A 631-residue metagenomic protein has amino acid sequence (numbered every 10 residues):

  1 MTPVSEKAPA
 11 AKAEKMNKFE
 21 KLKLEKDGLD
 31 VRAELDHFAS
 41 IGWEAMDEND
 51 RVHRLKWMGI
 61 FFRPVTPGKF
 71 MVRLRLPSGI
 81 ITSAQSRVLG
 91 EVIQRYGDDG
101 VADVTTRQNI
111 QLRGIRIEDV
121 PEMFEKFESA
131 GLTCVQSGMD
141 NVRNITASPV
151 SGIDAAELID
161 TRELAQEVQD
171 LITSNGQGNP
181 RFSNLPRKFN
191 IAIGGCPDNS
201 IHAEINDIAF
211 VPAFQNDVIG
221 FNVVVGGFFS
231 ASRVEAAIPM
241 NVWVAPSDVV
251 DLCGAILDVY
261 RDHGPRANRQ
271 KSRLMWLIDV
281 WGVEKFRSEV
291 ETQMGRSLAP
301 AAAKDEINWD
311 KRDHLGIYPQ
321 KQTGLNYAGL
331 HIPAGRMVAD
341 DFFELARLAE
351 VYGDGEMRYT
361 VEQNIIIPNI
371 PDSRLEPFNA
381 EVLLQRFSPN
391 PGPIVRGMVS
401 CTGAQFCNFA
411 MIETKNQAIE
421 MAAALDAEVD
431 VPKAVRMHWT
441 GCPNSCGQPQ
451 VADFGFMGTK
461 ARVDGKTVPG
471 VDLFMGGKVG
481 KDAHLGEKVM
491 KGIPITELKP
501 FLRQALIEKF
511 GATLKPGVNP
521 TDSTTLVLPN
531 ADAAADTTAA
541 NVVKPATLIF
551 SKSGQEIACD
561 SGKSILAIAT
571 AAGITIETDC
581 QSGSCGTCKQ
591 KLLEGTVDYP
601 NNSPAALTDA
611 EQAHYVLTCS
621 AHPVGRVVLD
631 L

Functional and structural regions predicted by a protein language model:
M1-M58, I201-A203, V249, C253-A302: Charge-rich, low-complexity segments
T2, E6, D36, S40-N49 (+3 more regions): Small-residue-enriched alpha-helical segments and adjacent helix-cap loops that form tight helix-helix packing
T2-V4, P180-S288, Q450-K515: Mobile "lid/hinge" segments at catalytic clefts and subdomain interfaces of large enzymes
E48-T66, G90, T133-V135, D313-G316: Intrinsic, low-complexity N-terminal interaction/targeting segments
D99-V104, M139, G178-L185, Y260-I278 (+6 more regions): Flexible, glycine/charged-enriched surface loops at secondary-structure junctions
G114, E118-G131, C253, R261-K321 (+5 more regions): Terminal amphipathic helices with adjacent charged low-complexity linkers/tails
I205, F210, C407-M421, C446-V471 (+2 more regions): Iron-sulfur (Fe-S) cluster-binding segments and ferredoxin-like electron-carrier domains, especially [2Fe-2S]
I317, K321-G353, D536-S584, L593: C-terminal accessory/binding modules appended to enzymatic or scaffolding proteins
